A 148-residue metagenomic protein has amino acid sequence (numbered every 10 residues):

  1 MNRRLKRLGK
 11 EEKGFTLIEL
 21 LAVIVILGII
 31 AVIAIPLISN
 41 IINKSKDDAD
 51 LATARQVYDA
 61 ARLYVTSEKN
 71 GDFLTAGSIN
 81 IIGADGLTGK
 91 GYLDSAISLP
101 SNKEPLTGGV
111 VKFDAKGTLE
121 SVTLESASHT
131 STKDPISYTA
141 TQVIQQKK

Functional and structural regions predicted by a protein language model:
M1-F15: N-terminal leader/signal peptides at the extreme start of proteins
E12-S39: N-terminal single-pass transmembrane signal-anchor helix
N40-Y58: Aliphatic-rich helix starts adjacent to a transmembrane/signal segment
A54-G71: N-terminal alpha-helical signal peptides/signal-anchor transmembrane segments
F73-S121: Extracellular/periplasmic head regions of type IV pilus-like filament subunits
V111-K148: Short, surface-exposed interaction loops/tails
